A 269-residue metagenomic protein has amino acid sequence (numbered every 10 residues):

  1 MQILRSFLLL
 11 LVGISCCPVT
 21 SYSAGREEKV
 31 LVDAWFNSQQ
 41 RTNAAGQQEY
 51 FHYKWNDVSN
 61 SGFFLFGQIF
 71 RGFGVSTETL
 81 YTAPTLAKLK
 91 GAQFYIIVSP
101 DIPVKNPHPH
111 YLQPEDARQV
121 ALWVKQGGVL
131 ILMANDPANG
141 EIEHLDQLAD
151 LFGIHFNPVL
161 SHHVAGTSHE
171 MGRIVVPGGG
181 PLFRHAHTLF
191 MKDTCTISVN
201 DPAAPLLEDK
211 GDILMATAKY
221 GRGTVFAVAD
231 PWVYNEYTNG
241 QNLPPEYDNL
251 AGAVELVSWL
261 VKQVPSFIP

Functional and structural regions predicted by a protein language model:
M1-S6: Positively charged n-region of N-terminal signal peptides that target proteins for export
F7-P18: Bacterial N-terminal signal peptides
Y22-P269: Short, surface-exposed patches at the edges or C-terminal ends of soluble domains, predominantly
